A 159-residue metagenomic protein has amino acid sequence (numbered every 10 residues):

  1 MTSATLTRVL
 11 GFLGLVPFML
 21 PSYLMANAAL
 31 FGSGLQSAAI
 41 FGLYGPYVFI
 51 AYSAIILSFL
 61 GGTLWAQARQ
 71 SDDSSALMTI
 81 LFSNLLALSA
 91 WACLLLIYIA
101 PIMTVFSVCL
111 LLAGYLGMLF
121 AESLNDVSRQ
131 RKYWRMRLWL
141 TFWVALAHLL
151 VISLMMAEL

Functional and structural regions predicted by a protein language model:
M1-Q70: Selected alpha-helical membrane-embedding segments in polytopic membrane proteins
R8-G14, S74-N84, Y133-F142: Cytoplasmic-side transmembrane-helix entry/capping segments in multi-pass membrane proteins
P21-A26, A90-Y98, A145-L159: Hydrophobic alpha-helical transmembrane segments in multi-pass integral membrane proteins
L60-D72, L119-R131: C-terminal ends of transmembrane helices
L64-L96: Helix-adjacent hinge/juxtasegments
L94-G117: Transmembrane helix-loop-helix
S123-L159: Terminal transmembrane helical module of multi-pass membrane proteins
